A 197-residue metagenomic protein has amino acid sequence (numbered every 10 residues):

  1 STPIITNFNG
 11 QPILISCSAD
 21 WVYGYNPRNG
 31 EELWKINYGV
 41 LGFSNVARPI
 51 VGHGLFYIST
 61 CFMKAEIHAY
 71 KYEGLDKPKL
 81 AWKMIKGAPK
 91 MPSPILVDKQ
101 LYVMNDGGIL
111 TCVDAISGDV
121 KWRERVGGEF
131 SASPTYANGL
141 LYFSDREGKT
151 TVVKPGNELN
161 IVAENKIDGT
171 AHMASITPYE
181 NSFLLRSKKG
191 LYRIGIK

Functional and structural regions predicted by a protein language model:
S1-K197: Noncatalytic, solvent-exposed loop/strand surfaces of beta-propeller-type extracellular/periplasmic domains
